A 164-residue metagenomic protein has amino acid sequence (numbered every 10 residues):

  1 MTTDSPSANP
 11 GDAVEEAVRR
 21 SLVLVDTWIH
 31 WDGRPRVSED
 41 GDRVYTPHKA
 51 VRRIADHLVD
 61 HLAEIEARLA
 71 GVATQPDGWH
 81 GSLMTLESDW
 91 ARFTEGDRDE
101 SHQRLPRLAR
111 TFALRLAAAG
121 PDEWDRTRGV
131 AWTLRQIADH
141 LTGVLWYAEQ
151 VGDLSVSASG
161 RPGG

Functional and structural regions predicted by a protein language model:
M1-G164: Aromatic-glycine hotspot motif
